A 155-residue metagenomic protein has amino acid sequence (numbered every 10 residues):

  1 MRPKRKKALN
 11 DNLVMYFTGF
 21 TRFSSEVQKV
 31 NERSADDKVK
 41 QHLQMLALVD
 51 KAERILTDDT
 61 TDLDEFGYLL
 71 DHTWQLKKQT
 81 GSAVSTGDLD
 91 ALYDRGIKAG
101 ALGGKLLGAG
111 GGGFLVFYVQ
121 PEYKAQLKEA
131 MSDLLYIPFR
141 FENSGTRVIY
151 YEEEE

Functional and structural regions predicted by a protein language model:
M1-G103, V116-E155: C-terminal nucleotide
G112: Glycine-rich active-site/cofactor-binding loop and its immediate structural neighborhood
